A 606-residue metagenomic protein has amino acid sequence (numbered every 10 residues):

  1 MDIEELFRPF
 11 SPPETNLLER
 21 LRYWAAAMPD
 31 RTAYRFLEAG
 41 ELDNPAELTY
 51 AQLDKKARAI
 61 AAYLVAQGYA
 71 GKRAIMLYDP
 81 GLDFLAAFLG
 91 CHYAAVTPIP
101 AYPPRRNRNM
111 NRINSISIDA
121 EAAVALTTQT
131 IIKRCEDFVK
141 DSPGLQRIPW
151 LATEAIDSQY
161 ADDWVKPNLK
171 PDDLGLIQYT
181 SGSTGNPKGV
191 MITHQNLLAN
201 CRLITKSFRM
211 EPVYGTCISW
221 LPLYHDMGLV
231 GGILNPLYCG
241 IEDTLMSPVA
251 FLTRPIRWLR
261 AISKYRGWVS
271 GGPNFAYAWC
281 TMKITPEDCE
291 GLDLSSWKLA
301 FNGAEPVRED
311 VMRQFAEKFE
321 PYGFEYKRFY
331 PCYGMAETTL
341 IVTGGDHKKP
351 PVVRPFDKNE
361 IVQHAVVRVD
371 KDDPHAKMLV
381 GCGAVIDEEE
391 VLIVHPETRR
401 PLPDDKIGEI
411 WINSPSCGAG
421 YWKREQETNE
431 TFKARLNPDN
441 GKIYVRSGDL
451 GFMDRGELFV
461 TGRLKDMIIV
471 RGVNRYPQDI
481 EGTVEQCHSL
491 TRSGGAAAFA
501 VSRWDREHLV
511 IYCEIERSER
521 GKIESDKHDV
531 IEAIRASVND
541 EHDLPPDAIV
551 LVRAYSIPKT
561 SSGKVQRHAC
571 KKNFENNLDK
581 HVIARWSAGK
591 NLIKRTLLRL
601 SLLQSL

Functional and structural regions predicted by a protein language model:
E14, R492-G495, S537-K564, L578-R595: AMP-binding/adenylate-forming catalytic domain of the ANL superfamily
R20-L48, G175-I177, T184, G334 (+1 more regions): AMP-dependent adenylate-forming
P29-T32, W150-L151, A155-Y179, G185-N186 (+3 more regions): Conserved pre-ATP/AMP-binding loop-to-beta segment of ANL
Y34-L89, R105-N114, K166-N168, I192-L198: Conserved AMP-binding/adenylate-forming core of the ANL superfamily
A94-A161, P273-N274, W279: Structural core segment of the AMP-binding/adenylate-forming
A125, R260-S263, S270, S414-K423 (+3 more regions): AMP-binding/adenylate-forming catalytic core of the ANL superfamily
L198-T216, D226-W268, K283-E287: Conserved AMP-binding/adenylation subdomain of ANL enzymes
K298-A300, V307-E457, K465-M467: Conserved AMP-binding/adenylate-forming
